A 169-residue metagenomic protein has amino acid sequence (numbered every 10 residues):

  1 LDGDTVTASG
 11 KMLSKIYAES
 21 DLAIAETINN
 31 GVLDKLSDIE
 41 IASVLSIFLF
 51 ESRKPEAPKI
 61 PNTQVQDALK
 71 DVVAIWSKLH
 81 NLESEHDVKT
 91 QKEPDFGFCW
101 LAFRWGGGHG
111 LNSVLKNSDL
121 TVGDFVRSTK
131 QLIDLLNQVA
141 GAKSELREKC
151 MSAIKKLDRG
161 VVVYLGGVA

Functional and structural regions predicted by a protein language model:
L1-D2, I41-A169: Acidic, serine/threonine- and proline-rich low-complexity intrinsically disordered segments
D2-K35: Accessory beta->alpha helical hairpin/"wing" motif in late/C-terminal subdomains of nucleic-acid enzymes
M12-L13, D34, I39, N62-Q66: Core catalytic DNA strand-manipulation module of type IA topoisomerases
S20, L33-V44, F48: Extended, well-ordered alpha-helical scaffold/bundle regions in very large, multi-domain proteins
